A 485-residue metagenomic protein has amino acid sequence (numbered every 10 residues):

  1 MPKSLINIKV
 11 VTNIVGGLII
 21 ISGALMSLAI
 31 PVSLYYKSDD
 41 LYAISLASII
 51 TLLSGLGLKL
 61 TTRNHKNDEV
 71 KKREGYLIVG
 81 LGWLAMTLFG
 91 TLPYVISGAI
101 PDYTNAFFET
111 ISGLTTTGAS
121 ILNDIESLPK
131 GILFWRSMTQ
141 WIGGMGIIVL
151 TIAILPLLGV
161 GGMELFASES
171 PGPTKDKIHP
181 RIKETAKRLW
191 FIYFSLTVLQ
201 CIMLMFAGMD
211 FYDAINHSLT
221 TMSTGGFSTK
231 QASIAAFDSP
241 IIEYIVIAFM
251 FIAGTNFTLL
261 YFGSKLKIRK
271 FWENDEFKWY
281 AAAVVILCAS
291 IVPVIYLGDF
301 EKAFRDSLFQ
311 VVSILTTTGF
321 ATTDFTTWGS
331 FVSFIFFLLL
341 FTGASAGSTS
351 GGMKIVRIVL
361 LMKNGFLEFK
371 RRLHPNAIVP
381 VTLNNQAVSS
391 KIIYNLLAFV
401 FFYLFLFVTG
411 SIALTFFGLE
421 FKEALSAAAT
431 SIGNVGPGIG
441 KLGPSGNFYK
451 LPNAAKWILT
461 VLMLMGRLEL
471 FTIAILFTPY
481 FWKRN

Functional and structural regions predicted by a protein language model:
M1-N485: Membrane-proximal intracellular helices of multi-pass ion channels
